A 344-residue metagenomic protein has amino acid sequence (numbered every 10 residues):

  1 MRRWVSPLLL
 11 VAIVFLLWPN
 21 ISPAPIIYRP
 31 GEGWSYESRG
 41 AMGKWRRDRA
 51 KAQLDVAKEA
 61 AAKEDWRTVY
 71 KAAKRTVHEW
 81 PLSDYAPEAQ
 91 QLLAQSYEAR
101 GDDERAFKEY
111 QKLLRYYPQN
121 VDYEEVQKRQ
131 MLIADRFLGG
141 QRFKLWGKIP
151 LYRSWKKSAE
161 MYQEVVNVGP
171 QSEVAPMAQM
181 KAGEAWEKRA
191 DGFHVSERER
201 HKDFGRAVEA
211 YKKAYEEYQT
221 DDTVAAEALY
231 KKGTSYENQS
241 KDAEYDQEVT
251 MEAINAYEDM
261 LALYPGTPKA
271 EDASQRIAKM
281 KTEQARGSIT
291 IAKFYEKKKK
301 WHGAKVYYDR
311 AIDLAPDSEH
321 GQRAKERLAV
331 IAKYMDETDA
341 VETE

Functional and structural regions predicted by a protein language model:
M1-L9: Bacterial N-terminal signal peptides that target proteins for export
L8-L17: Bacterial N-terminal signal peptides
I21-E344: Acidic, polar-rich low-complexity tracts and alpha-helical solenoid repeat scaffolds
